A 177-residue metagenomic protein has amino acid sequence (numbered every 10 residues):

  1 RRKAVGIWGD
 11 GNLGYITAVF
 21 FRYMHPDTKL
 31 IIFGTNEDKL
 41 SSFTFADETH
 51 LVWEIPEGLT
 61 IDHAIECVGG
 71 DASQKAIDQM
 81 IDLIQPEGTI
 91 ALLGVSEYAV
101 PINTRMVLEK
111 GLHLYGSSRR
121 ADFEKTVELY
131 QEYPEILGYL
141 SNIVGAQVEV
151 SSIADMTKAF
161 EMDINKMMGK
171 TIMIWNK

Functional and structural regions predicted by a protein language model:
R1-E54: Mid-domain Rossmann-like dinucleotide-binding core that forms the NAD(H)/NADP(H) cofactor-binding site
T28, G88-T89, L112: Glycine-centered, small-residue-biased loops immediately flanking beta-strands in adenine/cofactor-binding cores
I55-A64: A short acidic, Gly/Pro-enriched loop at the edge of an enzyme's catalytic core that lines a small-molecule cofactor
I65, A91: N-terminal Rossmann-like NAD(P) cofactor-binding module of classical short-chain dehydrogenase/reductase
V68-A72, V95: Short glycine-/small-residue-rich Rossmann-like dinucleotide-binding loops
D78, A121-K177: C-terminal hydrophobic helical "lid"/dimerization subdomain of Rossmann-like NAD(P)H-dependent oxidoreductases
L83-P86: Helix-to-beta-strand junctions that scaffold the AdoMet/dcAdoMet cofactor pocket in Class I SAM-dependent enzymes
L93-L112, K125-L129: Rossmann-fold NAD(P)-binding glycine/threonine-rich loop
